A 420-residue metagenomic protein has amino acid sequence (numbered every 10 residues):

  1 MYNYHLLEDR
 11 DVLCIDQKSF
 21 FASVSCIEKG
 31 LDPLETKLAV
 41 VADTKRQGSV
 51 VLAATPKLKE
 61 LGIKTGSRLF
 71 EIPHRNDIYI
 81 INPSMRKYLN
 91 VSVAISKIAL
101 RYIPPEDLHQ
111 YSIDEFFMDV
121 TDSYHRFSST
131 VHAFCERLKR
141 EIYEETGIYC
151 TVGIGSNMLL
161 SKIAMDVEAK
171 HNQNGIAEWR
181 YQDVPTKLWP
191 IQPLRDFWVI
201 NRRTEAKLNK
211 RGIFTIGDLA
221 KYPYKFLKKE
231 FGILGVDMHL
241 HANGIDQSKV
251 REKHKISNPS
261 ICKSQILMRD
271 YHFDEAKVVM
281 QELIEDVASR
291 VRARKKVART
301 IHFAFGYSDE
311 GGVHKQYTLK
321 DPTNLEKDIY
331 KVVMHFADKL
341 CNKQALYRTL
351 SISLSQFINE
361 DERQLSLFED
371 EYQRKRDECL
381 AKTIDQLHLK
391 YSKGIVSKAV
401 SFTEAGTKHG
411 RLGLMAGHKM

Functional and structural regions predicted by a protein language model:
M1-I113, F117, A242: Residues that scaffold, gate, or flank divalent-cation-dependent active/transport sites
H5-L7, C14, A206-Y347: DNA-contacting surface of Y-family translesion DNA polymerases
V24, D321-M420: Acidic, metal-coordinating catalytic segment for phosphate/diphosphate chemistry, firing primarily on the Nudix
V24-I27, V50-A54, L160-E168, G232 (+1 more regions): Short acidic, glycine/serine/threonine-rich loops at helix termini
Y111-E115, G155-M158, K296-T300, A345-T349: Short Gly/Ser/Thr- and Asp/Glu-enriched loop/turn motifs at secondary-structure junctions
M118-D122, D321: Short beta-strand-to-loop capping motifs
T130-P193: Long, highly charged, low-complexity intrinsically disordered interaction regions that mediate electrostatic DNA/RNA
